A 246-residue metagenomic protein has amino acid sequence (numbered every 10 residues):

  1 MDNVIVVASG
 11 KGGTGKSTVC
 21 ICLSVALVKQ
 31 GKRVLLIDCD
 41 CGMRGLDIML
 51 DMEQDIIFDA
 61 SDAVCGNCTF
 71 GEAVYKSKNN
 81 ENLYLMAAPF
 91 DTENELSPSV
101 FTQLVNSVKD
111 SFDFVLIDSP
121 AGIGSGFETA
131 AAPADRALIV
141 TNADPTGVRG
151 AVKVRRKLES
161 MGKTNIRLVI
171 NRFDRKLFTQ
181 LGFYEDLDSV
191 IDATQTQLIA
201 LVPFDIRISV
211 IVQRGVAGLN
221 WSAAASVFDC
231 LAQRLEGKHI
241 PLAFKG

Functional and structural regions predicted by a protein language model:
V4, L85, L198-L201: Conserved beta-strand scaffold positions in the cores of enzyme catalytic domains, especially in NTP/NDP-utilizing
V4-C68, F114: Walker A/P-loop NTP-binding active-site region of P-loop NTPases, recognizing the glycine-rich GxxxxGKT/S
S9, D38, A87-F90, S119 (+2 more regions): Flexible glycine-/small-residue-rich
C39-D110, I208-A217: P-loop/Walker-type NTP enzyme "switch/lid" segment
D51-I56, K157-L158, Y184-D188, V216-N220: Short, hinge-like loop/turn segments at secondary-structure boundaries
Q103, S107-D110, F114, P120-F204 (+1 more regions): Conserved catalytic-core segment of NTP-binding enzymes
V210-G246: NTP-binding/hydrolysis catalytic cores, primarily Walker-type P-loop NTPases
